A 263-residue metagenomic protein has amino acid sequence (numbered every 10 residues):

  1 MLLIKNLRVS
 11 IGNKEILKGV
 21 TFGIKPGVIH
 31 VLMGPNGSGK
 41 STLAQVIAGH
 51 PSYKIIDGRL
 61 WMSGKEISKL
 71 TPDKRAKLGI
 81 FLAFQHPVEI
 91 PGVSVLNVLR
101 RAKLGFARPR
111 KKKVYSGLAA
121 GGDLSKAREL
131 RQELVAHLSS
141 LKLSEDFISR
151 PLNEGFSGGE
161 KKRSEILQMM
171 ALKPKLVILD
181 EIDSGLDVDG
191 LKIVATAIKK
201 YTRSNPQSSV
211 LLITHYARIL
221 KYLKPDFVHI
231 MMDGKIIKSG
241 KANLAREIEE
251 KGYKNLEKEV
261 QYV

Functional and structural regions predicted by a protein language model:
L2-I4, L17: Conserved structural motif at the start of ABC-family nucleotide-binding domains
M33-P35: The feature captures the beta-strand-to-loop junction immediately N-terminal to the Walker
R59-R75, N153: ABC ATPase NBD Q-loop/coupling interface
H86, G92-R108, E133: Q-loop/switch helix immediately C-terminal to the Walker
E165-I166: Hydrophobic anchor residue at the start of the ABC signature
M169-M170: ABC ATPase C-loop
I178-I182, D189: Walker B catalytic motif
F227, M231, K235-K258: Conserved beta-strand-loop-alpha-helix hinge in the C-terminal portion of ABC ATPase nucleotide-binding domains
